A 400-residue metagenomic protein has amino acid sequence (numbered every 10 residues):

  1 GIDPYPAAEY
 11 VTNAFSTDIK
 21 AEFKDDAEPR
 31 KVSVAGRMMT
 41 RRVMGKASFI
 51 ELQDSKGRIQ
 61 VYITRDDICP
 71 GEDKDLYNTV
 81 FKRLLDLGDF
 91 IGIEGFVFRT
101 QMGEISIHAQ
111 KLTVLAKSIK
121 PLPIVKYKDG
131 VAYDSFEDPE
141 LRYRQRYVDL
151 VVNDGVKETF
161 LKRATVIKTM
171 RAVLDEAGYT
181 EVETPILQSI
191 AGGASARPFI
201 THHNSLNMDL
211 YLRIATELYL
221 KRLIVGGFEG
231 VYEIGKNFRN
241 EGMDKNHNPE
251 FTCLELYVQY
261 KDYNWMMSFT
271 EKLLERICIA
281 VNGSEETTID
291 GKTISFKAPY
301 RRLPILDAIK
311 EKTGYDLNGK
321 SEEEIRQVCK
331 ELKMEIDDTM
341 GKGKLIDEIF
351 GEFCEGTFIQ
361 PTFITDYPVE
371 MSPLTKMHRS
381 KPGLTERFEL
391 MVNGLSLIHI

Functional and structural regions predicted by a protein language model:
G1: Structured soluble/peripheral alpha/beta segments that form catalytic or ligand/cofactor-binding pockets
P4-W265, E275: Class II aminoacyl-tRNA synthetase-like tRNA-binding/catalytic domains
G45, I289-G291: Short Gly/Ser/Thr- and Asp/Glu-enriched loop/turn motifs at secondary-structure junctions
P185-C278, K292-S295, P299-I398: A translation/RNA-centric and nucleic-acid-associated enzymatic feature enriched in Class II aminoacyl-tRNA synthetases
V281-I289: Flexible, glycine/charged-enriched surface loops at secondary-structure junctions
